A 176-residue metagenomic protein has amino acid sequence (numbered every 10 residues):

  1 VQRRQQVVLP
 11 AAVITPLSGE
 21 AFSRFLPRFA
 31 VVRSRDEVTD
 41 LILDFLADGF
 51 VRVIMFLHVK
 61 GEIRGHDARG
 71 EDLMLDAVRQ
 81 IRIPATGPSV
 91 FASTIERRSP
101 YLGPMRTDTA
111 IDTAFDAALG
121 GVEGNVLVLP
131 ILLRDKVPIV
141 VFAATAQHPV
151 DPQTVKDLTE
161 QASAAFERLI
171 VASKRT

Functional and structural regions predicted by a protein language model:
V1-E20, E167-T176: Short, low-complexity N-terminal regulatory "tails/caps" that precede and couple sensory modules
A21-R35: Short regulatory/linker helices and ligand/cofactor-binding micro-motifs at input modules
L46, T94, D135, V155-F166: Interdomain signal-transducing alpha-helices
M55-V78: GAF sensory/regulatory domain recognition with acknowledged cross-activation on helical regulatory dimers
L75-T113: Regulatory sensory and allosteric helical modules in signal-transduction proteins and certain transcription factors
G124-L132: A short, aliphatic-rich beta-strand micro-motif
I131-V141: Short hydrophobic/glycine-rich mini-motifs in sensory/regulatory modules that couple input to downstream signaling
A144-T159, L169-K174: Regulatory loop-to-helix N-cap segments in sensory/regulatory domains that couple ligand/signal detection
